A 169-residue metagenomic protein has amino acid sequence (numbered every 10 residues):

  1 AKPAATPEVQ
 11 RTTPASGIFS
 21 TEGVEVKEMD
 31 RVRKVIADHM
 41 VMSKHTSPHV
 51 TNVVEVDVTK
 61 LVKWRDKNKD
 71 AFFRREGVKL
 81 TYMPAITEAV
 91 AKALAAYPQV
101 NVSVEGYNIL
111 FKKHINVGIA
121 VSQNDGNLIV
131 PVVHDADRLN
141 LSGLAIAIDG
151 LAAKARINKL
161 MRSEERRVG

Functional and structural regions predicted by a protein language model:
A1-G169: C-terminal catalytic/motor cores of large multi-domain enzyme assemblies
